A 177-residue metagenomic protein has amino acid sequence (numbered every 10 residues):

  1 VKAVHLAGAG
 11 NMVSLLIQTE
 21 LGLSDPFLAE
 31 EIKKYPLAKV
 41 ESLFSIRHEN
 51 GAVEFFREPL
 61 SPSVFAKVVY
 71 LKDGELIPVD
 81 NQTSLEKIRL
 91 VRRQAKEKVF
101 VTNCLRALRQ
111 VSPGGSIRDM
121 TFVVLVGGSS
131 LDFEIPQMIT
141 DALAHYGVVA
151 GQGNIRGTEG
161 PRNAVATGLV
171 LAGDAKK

Functional and structural regions predicted by a protein language model:
K2-A9, L15, T19-L23, A38-K177: Helical "lid/coupling" subdomains associated with nucleotide-phosphate turnover
D25-E31: Acidic/polar loop patches that form or flank catalytic/metal-binding clefts of enzymes that bind anionic ligands
